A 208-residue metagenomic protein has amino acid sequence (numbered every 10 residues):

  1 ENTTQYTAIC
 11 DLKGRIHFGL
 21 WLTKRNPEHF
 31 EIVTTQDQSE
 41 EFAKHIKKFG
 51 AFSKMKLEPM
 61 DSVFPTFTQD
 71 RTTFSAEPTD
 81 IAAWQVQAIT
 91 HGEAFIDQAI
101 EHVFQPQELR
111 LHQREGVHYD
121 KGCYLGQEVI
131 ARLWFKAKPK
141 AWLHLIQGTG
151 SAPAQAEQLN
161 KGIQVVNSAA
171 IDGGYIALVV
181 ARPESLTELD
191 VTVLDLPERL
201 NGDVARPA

Functional and structural regions predicted by a protein language model:
E1-N2, R15-A94: Acidic, low-complexity central loop/insert segments
Q5, C10-L12, G202-A208: Hydrophobic, proline/glycine-rich low-complexity stretches
Q5-D11, F67-T68, E157, L189-T192: Short acidic-hydrophobic surface loop/beta-edge motif
T7-G19, L159-V166: Short amphipathic beta-strand starts and helix->beta connectors
Q87, E93-A94, I100, L109-G116 (+1 more regions): Glycine-rich, small/acidic residue-mixed loop/short-helix segments
Q127-E128: Structural motif
